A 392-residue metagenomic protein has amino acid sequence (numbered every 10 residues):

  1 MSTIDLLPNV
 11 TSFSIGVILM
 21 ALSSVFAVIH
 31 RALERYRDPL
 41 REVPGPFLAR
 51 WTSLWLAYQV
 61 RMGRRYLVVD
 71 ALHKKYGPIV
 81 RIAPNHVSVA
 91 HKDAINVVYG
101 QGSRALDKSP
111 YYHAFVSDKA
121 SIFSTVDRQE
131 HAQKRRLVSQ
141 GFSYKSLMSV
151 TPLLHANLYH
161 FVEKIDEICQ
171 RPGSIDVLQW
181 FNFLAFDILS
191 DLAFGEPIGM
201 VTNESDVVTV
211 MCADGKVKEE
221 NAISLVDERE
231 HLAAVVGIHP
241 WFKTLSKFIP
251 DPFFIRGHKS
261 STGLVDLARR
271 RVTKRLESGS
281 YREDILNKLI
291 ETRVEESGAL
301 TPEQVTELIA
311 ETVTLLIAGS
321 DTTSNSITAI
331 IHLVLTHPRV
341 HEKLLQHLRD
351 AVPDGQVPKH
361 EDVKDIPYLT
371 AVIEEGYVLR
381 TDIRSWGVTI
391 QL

Functional and structural regions predicted by a protein language model:
S2-Q133, M148, H155-K164, L184 (+6 more regions): N-terminal membrane-proximal hinge/A-helix region immediately C-terminal to the signal-anchor transmembrane segment
L48, T151, H155, M211 (+3 more regions): Cytochrome P450 I-helix active-site segment
R81-V97, K259-Y281, A329, R349-L392: Cytochrome P450 C-terminal heme-thiolate binding region
K108-F115, S149-N325, K343: Cytochrome P450 heme-thiolate monooxygenase catalytic core
T322-L335: Short, small-residue alpha-helix embedded
